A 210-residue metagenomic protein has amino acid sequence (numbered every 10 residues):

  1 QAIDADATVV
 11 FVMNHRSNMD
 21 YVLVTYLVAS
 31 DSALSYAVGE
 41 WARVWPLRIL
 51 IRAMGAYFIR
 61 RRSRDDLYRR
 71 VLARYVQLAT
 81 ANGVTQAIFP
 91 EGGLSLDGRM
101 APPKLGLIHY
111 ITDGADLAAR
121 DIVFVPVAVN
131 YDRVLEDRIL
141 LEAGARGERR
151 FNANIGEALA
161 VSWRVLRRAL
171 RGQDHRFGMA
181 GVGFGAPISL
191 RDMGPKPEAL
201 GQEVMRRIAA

Functional and structural regions predicted by a protein language model:
Q1-A210: Membrane-interfacial terminal anchoring regions of lipid-handling membrane enzymes
